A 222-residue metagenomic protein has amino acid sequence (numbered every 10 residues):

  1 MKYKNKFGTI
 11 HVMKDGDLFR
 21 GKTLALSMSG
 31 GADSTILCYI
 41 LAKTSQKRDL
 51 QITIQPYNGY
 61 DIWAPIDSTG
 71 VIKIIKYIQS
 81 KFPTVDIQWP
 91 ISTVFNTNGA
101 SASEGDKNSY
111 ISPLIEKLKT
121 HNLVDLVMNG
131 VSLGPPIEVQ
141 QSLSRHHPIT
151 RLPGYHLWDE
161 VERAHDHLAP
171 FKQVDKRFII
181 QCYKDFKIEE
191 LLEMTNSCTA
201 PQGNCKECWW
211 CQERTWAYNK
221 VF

Functional and structural regions predicted by a protein language model:
M1-F222: Nucleotide-activated chemistry modules centered on ATP-dependent adenylation/adenylyltransferase
